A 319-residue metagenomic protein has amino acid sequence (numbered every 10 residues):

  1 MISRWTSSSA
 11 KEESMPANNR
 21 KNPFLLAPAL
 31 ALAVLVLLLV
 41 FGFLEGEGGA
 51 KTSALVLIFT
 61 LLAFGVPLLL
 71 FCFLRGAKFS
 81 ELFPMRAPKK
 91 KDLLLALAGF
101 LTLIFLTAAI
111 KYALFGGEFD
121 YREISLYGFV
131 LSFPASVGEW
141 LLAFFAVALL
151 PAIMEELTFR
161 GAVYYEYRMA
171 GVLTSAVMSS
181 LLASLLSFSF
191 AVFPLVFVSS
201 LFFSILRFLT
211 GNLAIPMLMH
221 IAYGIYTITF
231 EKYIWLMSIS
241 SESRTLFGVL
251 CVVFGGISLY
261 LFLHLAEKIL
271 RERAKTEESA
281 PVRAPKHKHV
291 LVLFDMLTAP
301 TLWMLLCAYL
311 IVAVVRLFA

Functional and structural regions predicted by a protein language model:
I2-R20: Short, Lys/Arg-rich, polar N-terminal cytosolic tail immediately upstream of the first transmembrane signal-anchor
P16, I58-L101, F105, Y112-R122 (+1 more regions): Membrane-helix interface linkers and caps
P23-L38, L95-L103, T298-Y309: Alpha-helical transmembrane segments
A27, S53-V56, L82, L93 (+3 more regions): Alpha-helical transmembrane segments and their helix-entry boundary regions
A33-L74, L95, L246-V253: Alpha-helical transmembrane segments in multi-pass membrane proteins
V36-E45, V66, L70-L74, L103-L114 (+7 more regions): Alpha-helical membrane-inserting segments
A50-T52, S80-M154, V314-A319: Juxtamembrane helix-loop-helix connectors linking adjacent transmembrane helices in multi-pass membrane enzymes
G138-A319: Transmembrane helix-loop-helix hairpins at the membrane interface of multi-pass integral membrane proteins
